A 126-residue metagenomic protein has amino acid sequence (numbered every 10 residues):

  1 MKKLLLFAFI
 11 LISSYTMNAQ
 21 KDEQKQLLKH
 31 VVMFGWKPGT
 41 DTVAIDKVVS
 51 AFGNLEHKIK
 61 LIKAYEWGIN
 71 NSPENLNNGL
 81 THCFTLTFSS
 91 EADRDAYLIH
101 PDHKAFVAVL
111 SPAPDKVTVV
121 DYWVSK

Functional and structural regions predicted by a protein language model:
M1-E23: Bacterial Sec-dependent N-terminal signal peptides
K3-L4, H30, D95, K104: Hydrophobic alpha-helical segments, especially transmembrane helices and their immediate juxtamembrane helical caps
L6-F9, S14, I45, I59 (+1 more regions): Low-complexity, intrinsically disordered short peptide segments enriched in small/polar/basic residues
L11, F52, I69, P101 (+1 more regions): Alpha-helix boundary/capping residues
T16-L80, S89-A96, Y122-K126: Short S/T/G/P-rich N-terminal loop/turn motif that feeds into the first structured element of a domain
C83-K126: Surface-exposed, polar helix/loop patches in the mature regions of secreted/periplasmic/lumenal proteins that form
